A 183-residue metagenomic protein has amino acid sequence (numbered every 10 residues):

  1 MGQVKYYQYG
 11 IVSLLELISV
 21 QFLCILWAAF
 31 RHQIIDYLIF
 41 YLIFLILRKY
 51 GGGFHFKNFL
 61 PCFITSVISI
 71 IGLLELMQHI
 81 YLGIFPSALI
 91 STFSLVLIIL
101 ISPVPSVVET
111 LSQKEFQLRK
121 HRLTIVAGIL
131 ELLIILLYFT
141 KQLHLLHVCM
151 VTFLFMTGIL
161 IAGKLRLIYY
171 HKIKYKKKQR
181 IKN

Functional and structural regions predicted by a protein language model:
M1-D36: Hydrophobic transmembrane alpha-helices
W27-F40, S87-S94: Structural signature of hydrophobic alpha-helical transmembrane segments
F44-H55, S102-L111, K164: C-terminal ends of transmembrane helices
K57-I68, F85-T92, K114-H121: Cytoplasmic-side transmembrane-helix entry/capping segments in multi-pass membrane proteins
L73-P86, A127-L143: Hydrophobic alpha-helical transmembrane segments in multi-pass integral membrane proteins
L82-L97, V151-T152: Alpha-helical transmembrane segments
S106-I129: Membrane-helix boundary/juxtamembrane motif in polytopic membrane proteins
Y169-N183: Short, highly charged, low-complexity non-transmembrane loops/tails of multi-pass membrane proteins
